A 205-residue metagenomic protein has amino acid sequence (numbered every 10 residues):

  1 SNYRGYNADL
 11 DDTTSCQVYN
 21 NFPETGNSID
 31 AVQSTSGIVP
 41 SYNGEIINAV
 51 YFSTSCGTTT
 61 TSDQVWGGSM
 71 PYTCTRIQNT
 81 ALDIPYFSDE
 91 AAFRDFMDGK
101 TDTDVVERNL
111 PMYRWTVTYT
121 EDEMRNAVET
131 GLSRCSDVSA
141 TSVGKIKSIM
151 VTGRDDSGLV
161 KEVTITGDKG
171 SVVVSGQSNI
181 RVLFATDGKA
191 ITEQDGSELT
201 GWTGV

Functional and structural regions predicted by a protein language model:
S1-V205: Conserved, single-site charged/polar hotspot
